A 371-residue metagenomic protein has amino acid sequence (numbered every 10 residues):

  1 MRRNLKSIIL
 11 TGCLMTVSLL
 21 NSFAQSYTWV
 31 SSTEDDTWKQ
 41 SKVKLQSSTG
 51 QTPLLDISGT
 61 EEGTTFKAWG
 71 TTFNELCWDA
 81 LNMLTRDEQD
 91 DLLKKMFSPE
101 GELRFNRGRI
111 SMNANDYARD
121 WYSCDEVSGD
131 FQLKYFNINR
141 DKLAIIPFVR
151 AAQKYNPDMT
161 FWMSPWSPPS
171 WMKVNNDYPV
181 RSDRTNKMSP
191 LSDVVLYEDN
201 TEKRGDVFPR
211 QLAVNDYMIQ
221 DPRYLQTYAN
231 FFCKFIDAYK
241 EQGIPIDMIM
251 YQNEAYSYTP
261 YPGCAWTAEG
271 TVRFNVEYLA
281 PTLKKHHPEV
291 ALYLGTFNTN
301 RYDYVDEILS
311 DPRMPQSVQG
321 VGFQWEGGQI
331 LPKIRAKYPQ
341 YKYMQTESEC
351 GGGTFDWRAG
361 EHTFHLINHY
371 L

Functional and structural regions predicted by a protein language model:
M1-S26: Bacterial Sec-dependent N-terminal signal peptides
I9, N113-Y117, S167-S170, N253-Y258 (+1 more regions): Short, internal active-site loops enriched in acidic
S26-D36: Short N-terminal segments immediately surrounding and downstream of signal-peptide cleavage
E34-I246, E277: N-terminal catalytic cores of secreted or lumenal carbohydrate-active enzymes
E61-F66, G101-L103, K154-N156, H286-H287 (+3 more regions): Extracellular/periplasmic catalytic domains that process cell-envelope and extracellular macromolecules
S123-S128, N176-S182, A265-T267, I308-L309 (+1 more regions): Short secondary-structure boundary/capping segments
Q226-T354, E361: Active-site neighborhood of glycoside hydrolase catalytic domains
A359-L371: Aromatic-lined glycan-binding groove of carbohydrate-active enzymes
